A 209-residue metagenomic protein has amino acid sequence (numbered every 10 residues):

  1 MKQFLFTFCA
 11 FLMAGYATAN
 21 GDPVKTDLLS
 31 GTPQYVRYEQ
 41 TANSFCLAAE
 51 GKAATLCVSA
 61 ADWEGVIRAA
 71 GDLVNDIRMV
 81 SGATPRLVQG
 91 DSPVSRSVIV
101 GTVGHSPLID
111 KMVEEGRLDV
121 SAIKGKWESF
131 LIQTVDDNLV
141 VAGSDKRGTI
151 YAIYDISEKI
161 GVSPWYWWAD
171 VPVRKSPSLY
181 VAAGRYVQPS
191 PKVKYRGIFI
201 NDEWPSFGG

Functional and structural regions predicted by a protein language model:
M1-F4: Positively charged n-region of N-terminal signal peptides that target proteins for export
F6-G15: Bacterial N-terminal signal peptides
G15, T84, I160-S163: Short secondary-structure junctions and interdomain/linker hinges
T18-L131, A182-Y186: Acidic, contiguous N-terminal accessory segments
A61, A69-D72, D76-R78, S92 (+1 more regions): Feature activates predominantly on carbohydrate-active enzymes
